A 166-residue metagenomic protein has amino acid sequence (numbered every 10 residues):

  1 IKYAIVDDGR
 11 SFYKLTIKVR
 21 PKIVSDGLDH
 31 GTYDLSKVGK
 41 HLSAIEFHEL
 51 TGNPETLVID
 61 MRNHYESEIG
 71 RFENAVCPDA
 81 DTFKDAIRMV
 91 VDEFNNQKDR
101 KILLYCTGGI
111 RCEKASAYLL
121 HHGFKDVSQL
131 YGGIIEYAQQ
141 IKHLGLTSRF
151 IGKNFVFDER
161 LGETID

Functional and structural regions predicted by a protein language model:
I1-K40, N53, N63-I102, I110-D166: Rhodanese-like catalytic fold shared by cysteine-dependent sulfurtransferases and DSP/PTP-type phosphatases
K40-L50: Phosphate-interacting basic helix/loop segments used at nucleotide- and nucleic-acid interfaces
L57-M61: Short hydrophobic beta-strand that contains or immediately precedes a catalytic carboxylate
Y105: Short, surface-exposed ligand- or partner-binding patches at beta-edge/loop junctions that are enriched in aromatics
